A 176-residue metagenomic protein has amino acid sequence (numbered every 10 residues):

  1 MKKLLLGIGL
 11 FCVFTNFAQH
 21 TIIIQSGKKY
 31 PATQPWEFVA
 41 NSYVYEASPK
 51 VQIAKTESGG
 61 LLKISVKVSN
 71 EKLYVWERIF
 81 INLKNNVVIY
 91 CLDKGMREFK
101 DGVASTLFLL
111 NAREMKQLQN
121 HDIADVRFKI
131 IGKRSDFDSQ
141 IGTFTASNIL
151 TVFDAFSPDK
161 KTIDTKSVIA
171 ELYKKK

Functional and structural regions predicted by a protein language model:
M1-I23: Bacterial Sec-dependent N-terminal signal peptides
K3, V51-K55, I123: Assembly/interface hotspot detector across virion components, adhesins/toxins, and nucleic-acid enzymes
F17-Q52, E57-G60, S167-K176: Sec-dependent signal peptide cleavage junction
K63-N70: Short amphipathic, basic-aromatic surface patches that mediate peripheral association with negatively charged
K72-E77: Short coil-to-beta strand junction motifs in C2/discoidin
F80-N82, R127: Beta-strand signatures of extracellular beta-sandwich domains
N82-V88: Change "in extracellular beta-sheet-rich domains … of secreted and cell-surface proteins" to "in beta-sheet-rich domains
V88-C91, M96-K176: Internal interaction segment
